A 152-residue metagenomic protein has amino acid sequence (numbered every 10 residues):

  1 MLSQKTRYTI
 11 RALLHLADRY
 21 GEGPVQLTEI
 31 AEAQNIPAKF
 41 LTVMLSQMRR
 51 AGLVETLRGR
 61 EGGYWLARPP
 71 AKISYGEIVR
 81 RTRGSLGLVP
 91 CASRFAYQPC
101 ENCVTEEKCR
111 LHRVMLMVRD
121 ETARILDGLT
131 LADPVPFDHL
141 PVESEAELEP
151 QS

Functional and structural regions predicted by a protein language model:
Q4, I10, L14-I36: N-terminal helix-turn-helix DNA-binding core of bacterial DNA-binding proteins
E32, R49-R50: Alpha-helical residues within the helix-turn-helix
K39: Key DNA-contact positions within bacterial/archaeal DNA-binding proteins
M44: Residues within the DNA-recognition helix of helix-turn-helix
R50-L53, R81: Residue cluster at the C-terminal edge of the helix-turn-helix DNA-binding motif
G52-A67: Beta-hairpin "wing" of winged helix-turn-helix
A67-S152: Non-DNA-binding regulatory cores of transcription-related proteins, predominantly C-terminal effector-binding
